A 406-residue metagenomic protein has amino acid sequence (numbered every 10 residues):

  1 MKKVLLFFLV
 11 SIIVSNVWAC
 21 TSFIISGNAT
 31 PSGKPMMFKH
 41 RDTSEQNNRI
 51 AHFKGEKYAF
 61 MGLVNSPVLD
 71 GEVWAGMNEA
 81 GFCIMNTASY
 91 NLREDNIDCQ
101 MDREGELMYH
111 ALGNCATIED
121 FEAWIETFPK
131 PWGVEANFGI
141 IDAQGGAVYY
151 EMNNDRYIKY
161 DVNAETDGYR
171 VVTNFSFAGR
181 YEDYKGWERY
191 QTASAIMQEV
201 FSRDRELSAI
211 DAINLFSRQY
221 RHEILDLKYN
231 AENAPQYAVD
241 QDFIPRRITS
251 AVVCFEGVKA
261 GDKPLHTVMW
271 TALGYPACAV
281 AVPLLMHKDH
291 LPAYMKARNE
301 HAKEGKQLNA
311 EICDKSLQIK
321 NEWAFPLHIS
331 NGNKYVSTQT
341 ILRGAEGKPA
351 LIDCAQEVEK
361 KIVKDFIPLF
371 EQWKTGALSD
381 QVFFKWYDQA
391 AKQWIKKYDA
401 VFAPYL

Functional and structural regions predicted by a protein language model:
V4-I13: Sec-dependent N-terminal signal peptides
S11, I125-P129, V200, Q219: Alpha-helix boundary/capping residues
S11-I12, F121, R205, Y220: Prokaryotic Sec-type signal peptides and long signal-anchor helices with extended Leu/Ile/Val-rich h-regions
V14-A19: Sec/Tat signal peptide C-region and signal peptidase I cleavage site
T21-D70, A75-G76, F82, N86-H110 (+1 more regions): C-terminal, well-structured catalytic/ligand-binding subdomain of enzymes
A75-M77, K130-P131: Short, charge-rich binding segments
N96-F138, Q144: Proteins synthesized as precursors that undergo proteolytic processing into mature forms
